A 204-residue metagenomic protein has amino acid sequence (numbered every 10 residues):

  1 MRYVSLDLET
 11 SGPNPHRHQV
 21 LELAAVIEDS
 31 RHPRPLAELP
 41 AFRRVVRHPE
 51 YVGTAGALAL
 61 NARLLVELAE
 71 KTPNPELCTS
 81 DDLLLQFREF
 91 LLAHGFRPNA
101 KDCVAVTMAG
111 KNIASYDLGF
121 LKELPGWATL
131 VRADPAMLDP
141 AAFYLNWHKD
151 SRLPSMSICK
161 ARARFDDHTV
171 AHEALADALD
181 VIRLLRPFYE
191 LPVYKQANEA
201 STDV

Functional and structural regions predicted by a protein language model:
R2-V4, S11-K111: Conserved non-catalytic scaffold segment of RNase H-like nuclease domains
L8-T10, P140: Residues immediately flanking
R47-T54, A59-L60, L64-L65, L138-L179: Active-site-proximal helix-loop-helix substrate-binding element of RNase H-like nuclease domains
T79-F90, D117-F120, L124, A136-P140: Amphipathic alpha-helical interface surfaces
G95-P98, D102, S115-P135: Substrate-recognition/cap helix-loop segment adjacent to the acidic, metal-dependent catalytic center of Asp-based
T107-N112, M156-V204: Acidic, Mg2+-coordinating catalytic module of metal-dependent nucleases/exonucleases that use a two-metal-ion mechanism
E123-W127, N146-K149, L184-L191: Active-site catalytic microenvironments for nucleophilic, acid-base chemistry
W127-R132, D150-I158, L191-Y194: Substrate-binding/catalytic groove segments of enzymes that remodel or degrade extracellular structural polymers
